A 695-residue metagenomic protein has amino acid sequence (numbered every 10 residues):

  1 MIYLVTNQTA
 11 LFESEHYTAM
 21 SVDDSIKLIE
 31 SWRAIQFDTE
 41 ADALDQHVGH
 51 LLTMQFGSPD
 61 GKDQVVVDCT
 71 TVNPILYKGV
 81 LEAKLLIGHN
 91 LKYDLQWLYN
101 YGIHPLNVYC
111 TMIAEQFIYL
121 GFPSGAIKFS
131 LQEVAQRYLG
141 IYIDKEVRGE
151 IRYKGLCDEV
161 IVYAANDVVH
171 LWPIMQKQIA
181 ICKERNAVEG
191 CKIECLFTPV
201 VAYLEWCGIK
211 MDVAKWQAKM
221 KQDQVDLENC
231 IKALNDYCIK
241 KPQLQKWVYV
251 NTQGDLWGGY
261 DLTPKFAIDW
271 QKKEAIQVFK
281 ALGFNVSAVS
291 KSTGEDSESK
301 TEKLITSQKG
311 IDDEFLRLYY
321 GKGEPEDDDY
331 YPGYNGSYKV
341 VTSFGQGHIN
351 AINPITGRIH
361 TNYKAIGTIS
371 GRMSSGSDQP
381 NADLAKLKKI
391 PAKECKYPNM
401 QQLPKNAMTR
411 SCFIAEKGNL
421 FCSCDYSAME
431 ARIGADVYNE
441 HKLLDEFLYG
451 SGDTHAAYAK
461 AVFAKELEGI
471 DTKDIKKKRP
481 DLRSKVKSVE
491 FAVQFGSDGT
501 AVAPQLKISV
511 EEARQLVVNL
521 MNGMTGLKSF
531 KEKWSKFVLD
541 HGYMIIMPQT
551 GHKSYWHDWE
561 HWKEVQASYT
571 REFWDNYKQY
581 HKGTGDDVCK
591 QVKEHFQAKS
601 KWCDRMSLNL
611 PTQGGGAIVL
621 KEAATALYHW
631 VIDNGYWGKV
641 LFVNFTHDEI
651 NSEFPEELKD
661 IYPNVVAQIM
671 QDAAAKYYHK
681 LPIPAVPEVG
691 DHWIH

Functional and structural regions predicted by a protein language model:
M1-V22, T39-E40, V48, L156 (+13 more regions): Conserved "right-hand" nucleotidyltransferase catalytic core of DNA-directed polymerases
I2-Y17, D45-K183, C191-E194, A456-F463 (+1 more regions): Active-site-proximal helix-loop-helix substrate-binding element of RNase H-like nuclease domains
T18-R33, Y77-V80, Q402-L420, I632 (+1 more regions): A short acidic-Thr-Gly-centered motif at the start of a beta-strand
I29-L51: Gly/Thr-rich phosphate-binding beta-strand-loop-beta motif of the actin/hexokinase/Hsp70
H50-Q55, S423, E430-K465, S568-S600: Metal-dependent catalytic core segments for phosphate chemistry
V80-L86, P264, G418-C422: Short active-site oxyanion
A202, W206, H360, A464-W637 (+3 more regions): Conserved catalytic core of nucleic-acid polymerases
V631-V686: C-terminal structured "cap/appendage" subdomains that terminate the fold
